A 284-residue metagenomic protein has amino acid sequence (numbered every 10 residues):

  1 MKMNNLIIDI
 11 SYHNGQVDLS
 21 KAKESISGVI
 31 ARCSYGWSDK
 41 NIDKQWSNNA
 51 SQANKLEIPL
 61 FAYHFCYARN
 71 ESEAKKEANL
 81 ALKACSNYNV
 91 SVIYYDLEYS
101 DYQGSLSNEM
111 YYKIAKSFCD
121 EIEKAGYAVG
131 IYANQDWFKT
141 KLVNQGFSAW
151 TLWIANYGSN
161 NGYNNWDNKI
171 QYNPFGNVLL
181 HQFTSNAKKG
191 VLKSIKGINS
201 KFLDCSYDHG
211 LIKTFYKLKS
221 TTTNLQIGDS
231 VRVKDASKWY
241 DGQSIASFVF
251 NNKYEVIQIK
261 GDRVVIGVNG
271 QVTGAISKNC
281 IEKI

Functional and structural regions predicted by a protein language model:
M1-C119, E123-G126: Substrate-binding cleft of extracellular glycoside hydrolase catalytic domains
M1-N14, L19, F147-T222: Functionally critical loop-and-helix segments that line ligand-binding/catalytic clefts of soluble enzyme domains
S51-K55, N144-S148, G274-I276: Short, surface-exposed basic-aromatic patches at helix termini and helix-loop junctions that form
S91-N168: Catalytic domains of cell-wall/extracellular-matrix polysaccharide-remodeling enzymes, centered on de-N-acetylation
G158-N160, S185-K188, A236-S237, K260-D262 (+1 more regions): Acidic glycine-/aspartate-rich tracts in secreted/extracellular proteins
S220-Q258: Beta-loop motif signature
I245-S277: Basic/aromatic-rich interaction segments and small domains that mediate binding to polyanionic partners
S277-I284: Structured surface patches comprising rigid loops and adjacent beta-strands/short helices at the edges of well-ordered
